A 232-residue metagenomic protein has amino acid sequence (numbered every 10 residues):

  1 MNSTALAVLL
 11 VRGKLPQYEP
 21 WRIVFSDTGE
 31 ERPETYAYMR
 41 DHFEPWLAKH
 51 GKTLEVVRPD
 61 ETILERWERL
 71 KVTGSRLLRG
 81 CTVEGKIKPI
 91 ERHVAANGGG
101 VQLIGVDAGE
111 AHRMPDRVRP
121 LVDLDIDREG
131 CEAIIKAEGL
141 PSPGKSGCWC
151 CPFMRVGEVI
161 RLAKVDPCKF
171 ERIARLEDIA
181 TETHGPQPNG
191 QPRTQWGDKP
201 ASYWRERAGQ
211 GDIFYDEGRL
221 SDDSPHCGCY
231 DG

Functional and structural regions predicted by a protein language model:
M1-G232: Nucleotide-activated chemistry modules centered on ATP-dependent adenylation/adenylyltransferase
